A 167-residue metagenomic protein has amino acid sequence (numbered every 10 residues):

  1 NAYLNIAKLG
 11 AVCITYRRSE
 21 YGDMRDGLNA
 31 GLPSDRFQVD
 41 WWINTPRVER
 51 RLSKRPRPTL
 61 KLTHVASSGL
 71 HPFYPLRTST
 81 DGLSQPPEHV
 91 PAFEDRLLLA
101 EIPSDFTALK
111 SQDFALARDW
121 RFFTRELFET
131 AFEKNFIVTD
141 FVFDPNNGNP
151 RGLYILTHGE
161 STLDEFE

Functional and structural regions predicted by a protein language model:
N1-C13: Internal, conserved structured core segments that host functional sites
C13-E167: Intrinsically disordered, low-complexity, positively biased terminal segments
